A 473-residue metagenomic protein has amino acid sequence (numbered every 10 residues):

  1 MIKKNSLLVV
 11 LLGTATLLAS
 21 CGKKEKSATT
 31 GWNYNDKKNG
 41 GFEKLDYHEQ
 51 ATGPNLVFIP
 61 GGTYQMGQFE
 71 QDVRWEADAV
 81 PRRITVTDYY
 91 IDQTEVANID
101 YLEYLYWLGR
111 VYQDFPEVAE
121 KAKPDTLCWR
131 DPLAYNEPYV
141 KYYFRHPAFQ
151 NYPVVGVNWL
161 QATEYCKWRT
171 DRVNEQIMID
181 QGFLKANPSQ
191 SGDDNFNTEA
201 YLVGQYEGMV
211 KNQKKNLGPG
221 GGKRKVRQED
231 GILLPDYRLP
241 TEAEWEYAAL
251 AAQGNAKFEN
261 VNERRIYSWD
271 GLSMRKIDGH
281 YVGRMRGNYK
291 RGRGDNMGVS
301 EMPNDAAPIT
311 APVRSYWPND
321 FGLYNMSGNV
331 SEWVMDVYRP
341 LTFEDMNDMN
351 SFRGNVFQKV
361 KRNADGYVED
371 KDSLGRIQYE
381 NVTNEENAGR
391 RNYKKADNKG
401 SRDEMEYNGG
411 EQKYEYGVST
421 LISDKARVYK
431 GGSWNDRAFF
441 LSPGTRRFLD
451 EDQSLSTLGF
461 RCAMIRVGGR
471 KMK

Functional and structural regions predicted by a protein language model:
M1-C21: Sec-dependent bacterial lipoprotein signal peptides
C21-G41, L45-D46, D72, R145-P153 (+6 more regions): Disulfide-stabilized, aromatic/cysteine-rich ligand-recognition loop
G22-K23, Y89-Y289, M335-L341, S351-Y407 (+1 more regions): Active-site microenvironments of metalloenzymes and redox enzymes
D36-T52, P219-R227: A short, compositionally biased domain-edge/stem linker segment
A51-Q68: Mature N-terminal segment immediately following signal peptide/propeptide cleavage in secreted/periplasmic
G53, L233-L234, Y316-N319: Short, small/polar residue-rich loop motifs at catalytic or cofactor-binding pockets
P54, G61, P81, V86-D88 (+4 more regions): Extracytoplasmic
Q68-V86, G279-N288, L441-L449: Short, polar loop/linker segments at the starts of domains and inter-domain junctions
